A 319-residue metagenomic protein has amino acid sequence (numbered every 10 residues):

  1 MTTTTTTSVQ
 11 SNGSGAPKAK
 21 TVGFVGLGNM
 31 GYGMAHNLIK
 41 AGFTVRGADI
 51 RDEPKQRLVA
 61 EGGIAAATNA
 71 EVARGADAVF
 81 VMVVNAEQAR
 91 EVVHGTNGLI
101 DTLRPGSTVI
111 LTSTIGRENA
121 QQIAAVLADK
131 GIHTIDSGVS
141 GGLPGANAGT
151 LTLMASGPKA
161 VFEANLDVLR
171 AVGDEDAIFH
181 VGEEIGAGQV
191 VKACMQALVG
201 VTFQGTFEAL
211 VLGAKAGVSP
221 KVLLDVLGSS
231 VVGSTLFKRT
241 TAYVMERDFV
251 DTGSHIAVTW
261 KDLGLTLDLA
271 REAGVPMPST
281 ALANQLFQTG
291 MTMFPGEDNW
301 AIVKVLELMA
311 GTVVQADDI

Functional and structural regions predicted by a protein language model:
T2-M82, S107, A177: NAD(P)+-binding Rossmann beta1-loop-alpha1 motif at the extreme N-terminus of oxidoreductases
V22, T114-Q196: Rossmann-fold dinucleotide-binding core
V45, A65, T134-I135, P220 (+1 more regions): Hydrophobic beta-strand scaffold residues
N69-T134: Rossmann-fold NAD(P) dinucleotide-binding segment
G186-V305, M309: Helical "substrate-binding/catalytic lid" subdomain of Rossmann-like NAD(P)-dependent dehydrogenases/reductases
